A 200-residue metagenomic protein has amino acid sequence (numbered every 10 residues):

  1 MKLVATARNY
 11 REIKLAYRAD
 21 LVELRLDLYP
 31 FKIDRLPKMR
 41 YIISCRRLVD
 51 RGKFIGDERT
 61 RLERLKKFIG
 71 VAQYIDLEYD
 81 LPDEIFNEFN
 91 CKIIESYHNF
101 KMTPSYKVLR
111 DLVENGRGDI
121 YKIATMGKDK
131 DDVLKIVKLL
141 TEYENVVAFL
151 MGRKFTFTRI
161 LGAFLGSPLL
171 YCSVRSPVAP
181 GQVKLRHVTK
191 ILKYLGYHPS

Functional and structural regions predicted by a protein language model:
M1-I13: Boundary/entry segment of secreted carbohydrate-active catalytic domains
T6-R8, L21-Y29, S44, E58-L65 (+4 more regions): Catalytic beta/alpha-barrel core
I13-R18, P30-Y41, K66-G70, E84-N90 (+2 more regions): Acidic (Asp/Glu)-rich catalytic clusters
P30-G52, F86-E95, K138-N145: Alpha-helix-loop-beta-strand connector modules within alpha/beta enzyme cores
D34-L36, D50-V71, L109-I120, H187-I191: Ligand-binding grooves and catalytic loops that recognize ribose/phosphate and carbohydrate rings, and esterified lipid
R51-F54, M102-R110, F157-R159, V178-K184: Short, charged, surface-exposed secondary-structure boundary motifs
V113-E114, D131-L140: A short, acidic, amphipathic alpha-helical segment used as a generic capping/interface helix at domain edges
L140-S200: C-terminal alpha-helical cap/extension of soluble enzyme domains
